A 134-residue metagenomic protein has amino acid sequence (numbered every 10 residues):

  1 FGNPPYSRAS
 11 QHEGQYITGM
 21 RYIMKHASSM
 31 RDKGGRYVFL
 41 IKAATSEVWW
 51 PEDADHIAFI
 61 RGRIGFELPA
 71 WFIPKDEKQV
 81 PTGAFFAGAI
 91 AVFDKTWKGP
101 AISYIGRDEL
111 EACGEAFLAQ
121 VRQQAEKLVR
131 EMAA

Functional and structural regions predicted by a protein language model:
F1-A134: Class I S-adenosyl-L-methionine-dependent methyltransferase catalytic core
